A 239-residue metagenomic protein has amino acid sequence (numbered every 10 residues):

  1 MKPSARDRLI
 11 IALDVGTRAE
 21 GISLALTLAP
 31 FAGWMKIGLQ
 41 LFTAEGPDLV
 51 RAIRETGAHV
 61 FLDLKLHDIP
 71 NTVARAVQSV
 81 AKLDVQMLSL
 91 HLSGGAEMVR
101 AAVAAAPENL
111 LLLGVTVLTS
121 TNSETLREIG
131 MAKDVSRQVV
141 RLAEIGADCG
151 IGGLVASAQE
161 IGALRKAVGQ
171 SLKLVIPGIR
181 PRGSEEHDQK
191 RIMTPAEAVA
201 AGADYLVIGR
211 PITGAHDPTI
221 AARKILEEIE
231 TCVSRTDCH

Functional and structural regions predicted by a protein language model:
M1-L26, G162, K166-G169, E227-E230 (+1 more regions): N-terminal amphipathic alpha-helix/helix-capping segment at the start of soluble metabolic enzymes
P3-L9, D68-G162, A167-V175, I179-E185: Conserved anion-binding
I11, M35, K65, L88 (+4 more regions): Conserved, mostly hydrophobic/aromatic
L24, N71-V80, G162-L164, S184-D204 (+1 more regions): Catalytic cores of alpha/beta
P30, T56, L83, C149 (+1 more regions): Structural motif
W34, L39-M87: Metabolite-binding pocket within alpha/beta catalytic cores that recognizes anionic/polar moieties
V99-A105, V199, I212-T236: C-terminal helical cap(s) of enzyme catalytic domains, especially alpha/beta-barrels
